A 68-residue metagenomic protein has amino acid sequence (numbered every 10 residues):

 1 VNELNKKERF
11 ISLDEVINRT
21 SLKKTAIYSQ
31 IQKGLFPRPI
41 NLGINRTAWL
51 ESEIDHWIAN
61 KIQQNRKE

Functional and structural regions predicted by a protein language model:
V1-K33, E53, A59-Q63: Polyanion-binding surface elements
K33-I40: Short, solvent-exposed alpha-helical "recognition" segments
I40-R46: Short Lys/Arg-enriched helix C-cap and helix-to-coil transition segments that create basic nucleic-acid-contact patches
T47-A48, H56-I58: C-terminal end-helix/capping segment
